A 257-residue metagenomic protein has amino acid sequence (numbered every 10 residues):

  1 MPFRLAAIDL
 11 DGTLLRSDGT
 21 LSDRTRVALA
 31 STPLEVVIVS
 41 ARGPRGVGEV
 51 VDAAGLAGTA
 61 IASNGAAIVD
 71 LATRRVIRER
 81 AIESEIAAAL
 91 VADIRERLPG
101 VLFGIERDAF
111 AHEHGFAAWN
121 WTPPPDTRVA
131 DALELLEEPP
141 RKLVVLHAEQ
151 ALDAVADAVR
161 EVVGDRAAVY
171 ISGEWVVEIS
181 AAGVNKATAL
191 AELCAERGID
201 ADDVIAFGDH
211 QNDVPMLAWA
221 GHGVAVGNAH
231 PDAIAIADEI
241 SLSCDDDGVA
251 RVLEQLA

Functional and structural regions predicted by a protein language model:
P2-S17, L217: Asp-based phosphoryl-transfer active-site loop
G12, S40, N64, L143 (+3 more regions): Residue-level signal for inorganic ion chemistry
T20-W119: Active-site phosphate-binding/coordination module
R24, G46-E49, A154, A189 (+3 more regions): Phosphate- and divalent-cation-binding pockets in alpha/beta enzyme and binding domains that engage nucleotide-derived
T32, A54-L56, N64, V163-D165 (+2 more regions): Short, structured coil segments at secondary-structure junctions
P33-V37, A57-G58, K142, D202-V204 (+2 more regions): Short active-site oxyanion
D93, R97-F207, Q211-W219, N228: Conserved acidic, metal-coordinating active-site core of Asp-based, Mg2+-dependent phosphoryl-transfer enzymes
D157, W219, V224-A257: Asp-based, Mg2+/Mn2+-dependent phosphohydrolase catalytic module
